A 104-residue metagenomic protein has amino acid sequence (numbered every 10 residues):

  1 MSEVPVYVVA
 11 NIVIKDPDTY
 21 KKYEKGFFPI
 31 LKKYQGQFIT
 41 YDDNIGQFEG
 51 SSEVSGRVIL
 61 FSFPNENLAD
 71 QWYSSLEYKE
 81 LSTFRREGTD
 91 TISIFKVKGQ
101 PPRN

Functional and structural regions predicted by a protein language model:
M1-S74, K98-N104: Short S/T/G/P-rich N-terminal loop/turn motif that feeds into the first structured element of a domain
T19, T40, T83, T89-T91: Residue-identity detector for threonine
Q37, L81-S82, S93-K96: A short linear hydrophobic-aromatic micro-motif
D70, E77-G88: C-terminal structural segments of small proteins and small subunits
R86-N104: C-terminal end-helix/capping segment
